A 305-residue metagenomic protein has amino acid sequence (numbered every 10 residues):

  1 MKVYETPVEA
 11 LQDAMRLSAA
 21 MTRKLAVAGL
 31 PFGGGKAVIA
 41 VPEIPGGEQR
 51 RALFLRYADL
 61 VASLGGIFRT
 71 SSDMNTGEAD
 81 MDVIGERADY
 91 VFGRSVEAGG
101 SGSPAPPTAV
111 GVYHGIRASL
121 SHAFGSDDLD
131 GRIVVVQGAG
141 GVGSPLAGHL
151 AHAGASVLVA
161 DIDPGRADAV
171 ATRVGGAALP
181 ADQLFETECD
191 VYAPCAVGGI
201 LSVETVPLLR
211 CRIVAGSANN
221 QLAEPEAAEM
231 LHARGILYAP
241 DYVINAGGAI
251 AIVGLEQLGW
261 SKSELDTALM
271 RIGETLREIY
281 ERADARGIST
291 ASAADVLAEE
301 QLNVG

Functional and structural regions predicted by a protein language model:
M1-A98: N-terminal ligand-binding/catalytic initiation module
L25-L30, I67-D73, F124-I133, A181 (+1 more regions): Flexible, glycine/charged-enriched surface loops at secondary-structure junctions
F68, V157, A178, L237-Y238 (+1 more regions): Hydrophobic beta-strand scaffold residues
S103-V191: Glycine-rich phosphate/diphosphate-binding loop of Rossmann-like nucleotide-binding domains
L120, R212-G305: Adenosine-phosphate binding glycine-rich loop
G131, I162-V243: Rossmann-like adenosine-cofactor binding region
